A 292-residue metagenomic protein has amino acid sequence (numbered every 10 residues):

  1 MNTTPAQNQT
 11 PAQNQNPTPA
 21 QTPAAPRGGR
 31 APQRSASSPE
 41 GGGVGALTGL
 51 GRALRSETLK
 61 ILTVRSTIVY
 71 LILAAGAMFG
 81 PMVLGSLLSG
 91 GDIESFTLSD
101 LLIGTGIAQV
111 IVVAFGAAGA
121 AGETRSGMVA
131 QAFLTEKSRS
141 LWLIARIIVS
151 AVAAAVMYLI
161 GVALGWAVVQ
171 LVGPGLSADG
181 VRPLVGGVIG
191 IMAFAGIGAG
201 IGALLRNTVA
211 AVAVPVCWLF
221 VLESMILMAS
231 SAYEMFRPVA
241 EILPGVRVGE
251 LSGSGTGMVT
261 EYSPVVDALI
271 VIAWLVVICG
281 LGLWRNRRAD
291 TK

Functional and structural regions predicted by a protein language model:
N2-S37, L47, G51, E250-K292: Alpha-helical transmembrane segments of multi-pass membrane transporters/translocases
R30-R34, E40-L47, R65-A117, L143-R206 (+2 more regions): Secretory targeting signals
L50-L62: A short amphipathic helical element positioned immediately N-terminal to and/or at the very start of a transmembrane
E57, E136-S138, N207: Generic structural signal for small/hydrophobic residues in well-ordered secondary structure, especially within
K60, A121, A132-L134, G198 (+1 more regions): Helix-capping/transition residues at the boundaries of transmembrane alpha-helices and the short helical linkers
F115, G119, E123, V129 (+2 more regions): Transmembrane alpha-helical segments in integral membrane proteins
A118-V152: Helix-loop-helix units of permease transmembrane domains in multi-pass membrane transporters, especially ABC
M225-P244: Extracellular/periplasmic helix-loop junction at the C-terminal end of a transmembrane helix in multi-pass membrane
